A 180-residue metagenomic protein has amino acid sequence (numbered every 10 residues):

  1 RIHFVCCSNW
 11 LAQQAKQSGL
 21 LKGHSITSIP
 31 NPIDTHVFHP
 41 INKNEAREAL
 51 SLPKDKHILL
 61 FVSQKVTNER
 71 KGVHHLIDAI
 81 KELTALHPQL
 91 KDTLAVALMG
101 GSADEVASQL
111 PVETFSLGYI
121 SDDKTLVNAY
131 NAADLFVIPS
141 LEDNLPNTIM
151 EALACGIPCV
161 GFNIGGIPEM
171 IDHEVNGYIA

Functional and structural regions predicted by a protein language model:
R1-S28, I33-V37, K43: A short, active-site helix/loop in glycosyltransferases that binds the activated sugar's phosphate group
H39-L52: A short helix/loop element that forms part of the nucleotide-sugar donor recognition site in Leloir-type
P53-K71, I77-I80: Conserved donor-binding/catalytic core segment of Leloir-type glycosyltransferases
L90-T93, L98-V127: Nucleotide-activated donor-binding/catalytic signature segment of Leloir-type glycosyltransferases, i.e., the conserved
N128-A133: Short alpha-helical donor nucleotide-sugar binding micro-motif in glycosyltransferases
L141: Aromatic "clamp/platform" in nucleotide-sugar-dependent glycosyltransferases that forms part of the donor/acceptor
M150, I164-E174, Y178-A180: Short acidic/histidine- and often glycine-rich active-site loop of Leloir-type glycosyltransferases that engages
P158-G161: Short hydrophobic beta-strand element within catalytic cores of glycosyltransferases and related nucleotide-activated
